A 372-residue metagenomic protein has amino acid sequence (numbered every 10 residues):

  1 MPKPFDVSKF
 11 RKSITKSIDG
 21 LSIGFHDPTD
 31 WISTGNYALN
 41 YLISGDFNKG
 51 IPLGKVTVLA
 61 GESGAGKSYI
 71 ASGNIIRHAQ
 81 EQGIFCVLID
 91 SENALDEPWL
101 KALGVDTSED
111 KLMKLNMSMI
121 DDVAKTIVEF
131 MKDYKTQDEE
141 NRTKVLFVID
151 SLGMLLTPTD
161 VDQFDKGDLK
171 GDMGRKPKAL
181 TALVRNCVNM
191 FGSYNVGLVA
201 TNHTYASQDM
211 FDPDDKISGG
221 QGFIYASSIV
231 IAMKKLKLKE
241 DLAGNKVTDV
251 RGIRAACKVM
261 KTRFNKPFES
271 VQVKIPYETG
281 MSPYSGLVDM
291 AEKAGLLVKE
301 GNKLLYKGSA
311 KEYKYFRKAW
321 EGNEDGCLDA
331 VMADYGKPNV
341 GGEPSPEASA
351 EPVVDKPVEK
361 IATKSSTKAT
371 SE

Functional and structural regions predicted by a protein language model:
M1-S22, I32, L238-E372: C-terminal regions of RecA-like/P-loop NTPase motor modules
P2-E109, K125-K132: The Walker A/P-loop phosphate-binding site
L95, L155-L156, S207-Q208: Catalytic P-loop NTPase motifs of RecA-like helicase/translocase cores
S108-D121: A glycine-rich helix N-cap at a beta->alpha junction
S118-S193: Phosphate-binding/switch loop-helix module in NTP-utilizing enzymes
Q137, M233, W320-E321: Catalytic phosphate/metal-binding cores of nucleic-acid and nucleotide-processing enzymes, i.e., regions that mediate
M173-A294: Phosphate-binding/switch region of NTP-binding enzymes
